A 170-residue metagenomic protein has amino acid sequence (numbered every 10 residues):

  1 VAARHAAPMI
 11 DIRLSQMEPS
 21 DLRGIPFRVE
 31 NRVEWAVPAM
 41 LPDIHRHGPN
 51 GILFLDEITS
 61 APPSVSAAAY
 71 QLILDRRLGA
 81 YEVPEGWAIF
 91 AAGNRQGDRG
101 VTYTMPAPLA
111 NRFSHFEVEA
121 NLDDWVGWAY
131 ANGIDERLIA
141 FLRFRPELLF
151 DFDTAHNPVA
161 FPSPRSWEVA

Functional and structural regions predicted by a protein language model:
V1-F144: AAA+ P-loop NTPase catalytic core and its hallmark functional loops
V126-A170: Conserved AAA+ ATPase small/helical "lid" subdomain
